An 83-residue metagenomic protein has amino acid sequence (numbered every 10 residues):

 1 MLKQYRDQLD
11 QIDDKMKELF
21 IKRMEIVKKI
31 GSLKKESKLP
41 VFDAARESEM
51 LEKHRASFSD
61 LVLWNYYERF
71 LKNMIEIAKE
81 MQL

Functional and structural regions predicted by a protein language model:
M1-L83: Domain-level signature for soluble enzymes in the chorismate/prephenate branch of the shikimate pathway
